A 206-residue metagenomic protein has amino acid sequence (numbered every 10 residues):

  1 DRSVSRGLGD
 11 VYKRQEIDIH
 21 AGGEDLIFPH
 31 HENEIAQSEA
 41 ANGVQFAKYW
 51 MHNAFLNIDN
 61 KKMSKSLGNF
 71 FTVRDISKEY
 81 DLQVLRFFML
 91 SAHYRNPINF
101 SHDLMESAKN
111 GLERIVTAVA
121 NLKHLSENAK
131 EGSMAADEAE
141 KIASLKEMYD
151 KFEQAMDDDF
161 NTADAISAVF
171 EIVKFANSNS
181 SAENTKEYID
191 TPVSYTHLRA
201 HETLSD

Functional and structural regions predicted by a protein language model:
D1, I27, R74, Q154 (+1 more regions): Generic anion/oxyanion-binding catalytic loop in active/binding sites
D1-Y12, H197-A200, L204-D206: Single conserved hydrophobic/aromatic residue that forms the stacking wall/gate of nucleotide- or nucleobase-binding
R6-K123: Alpha-helical recognition segments enriched in aromatics with Gly/Pro capping that present substrate-recognition
A41-A47, K78, Y94-R199, S205: Feature 926 captures the class I aminoacyl-tRNA synthetase adenylation module centered on the KMSKS loop
